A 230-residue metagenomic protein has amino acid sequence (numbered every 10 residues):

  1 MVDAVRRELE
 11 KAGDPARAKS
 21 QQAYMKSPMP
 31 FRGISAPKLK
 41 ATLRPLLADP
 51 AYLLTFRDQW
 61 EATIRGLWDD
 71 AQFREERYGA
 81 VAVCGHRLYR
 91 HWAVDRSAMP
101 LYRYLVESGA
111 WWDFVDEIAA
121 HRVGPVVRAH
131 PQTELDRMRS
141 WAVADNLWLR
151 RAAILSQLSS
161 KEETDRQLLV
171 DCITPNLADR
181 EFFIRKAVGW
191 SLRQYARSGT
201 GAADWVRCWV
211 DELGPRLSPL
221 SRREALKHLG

Functional and structural regions predicted by a protein language model:
M1-G230: Alpha-helical scaffold domains
